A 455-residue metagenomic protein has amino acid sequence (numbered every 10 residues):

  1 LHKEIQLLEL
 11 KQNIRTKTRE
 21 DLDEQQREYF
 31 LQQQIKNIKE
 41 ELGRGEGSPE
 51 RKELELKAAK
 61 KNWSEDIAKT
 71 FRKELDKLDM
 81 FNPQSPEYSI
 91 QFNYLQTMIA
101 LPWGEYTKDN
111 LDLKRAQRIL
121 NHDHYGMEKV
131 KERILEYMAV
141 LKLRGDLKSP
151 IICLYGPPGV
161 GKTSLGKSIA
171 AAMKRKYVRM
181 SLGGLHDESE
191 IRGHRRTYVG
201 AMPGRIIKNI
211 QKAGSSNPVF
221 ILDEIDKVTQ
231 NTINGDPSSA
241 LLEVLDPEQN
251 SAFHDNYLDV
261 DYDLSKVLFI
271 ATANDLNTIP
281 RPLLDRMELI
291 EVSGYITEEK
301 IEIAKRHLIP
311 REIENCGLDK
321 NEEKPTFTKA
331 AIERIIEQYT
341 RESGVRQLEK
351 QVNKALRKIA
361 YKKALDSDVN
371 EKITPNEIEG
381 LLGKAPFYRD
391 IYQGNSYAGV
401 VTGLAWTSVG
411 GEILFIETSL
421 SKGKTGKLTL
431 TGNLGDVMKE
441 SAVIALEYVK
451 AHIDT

Functional and structural regions predicted by a protein language model:
L1-R144: Extended, charged alpha-helical coiled-coil/arm scaffolds that mediate oligomerization and mechanical coupling in large
K61-K69, G104-Y106, G214, D275-N353 (+2 more regions): Conserved C-terminal "switch" segment of AAA+ ATPases
D146-I152, S216-P218, V267, G426: Pre-Walker A (Motif I) flank of P-loop NTPase domains
K148-L182, Q211, L242, D246: Walker A/P-loop
A172-M202, N209, T229, E299: AAA+/P-loop NTPase substrate/partner-engagement loops
A213-P218, F253-T272, T326: AAA+/SF3 P-loop NTPase mechanochemical coupling elements
L222-Y262, K266: Conserved catalytic/switch belt of AAA+ P-loop NTPases
Q351-T455: Conserved P-loop NTPase/AAA+ ATPase motor core
